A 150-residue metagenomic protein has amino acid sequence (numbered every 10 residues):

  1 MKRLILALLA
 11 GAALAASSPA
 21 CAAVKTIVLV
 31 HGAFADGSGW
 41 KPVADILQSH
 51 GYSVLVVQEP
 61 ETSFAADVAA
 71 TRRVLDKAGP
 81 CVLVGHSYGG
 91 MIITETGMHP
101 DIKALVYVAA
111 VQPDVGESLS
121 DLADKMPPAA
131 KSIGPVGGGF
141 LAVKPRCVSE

Functional and structural regions predicted by a protein language model:
M1-L8: Bacterial N-terminal signal peptides that target proteins for export
A10, S17-P19: N-terminal signal peptide c-region/cleavage motif recognized by signal peptidases
A23-G79: Active-site catalytic motif of lipid deacylating hydrolases and related acyltransferases
V30-G32, S87, A110: Glycine-rich His-Gly loop
P42, E95-T96: Active-site signature of alpha/beta-hydrolase-fold catalytic machinery across serine- and Asp/Cys-nucleophile hydrolases
V84-G89, I93: Gly/Ala-rich beta-loop-alpha elbow adjacent to hydrolase catalytic centers
M98-P145: Flexible "cap/lid" loop of the alpha/beta hydrolase fold
V148-E150: Short, intrinsically disordered, charge-balanced linker/junction segments flanking boundaries in proteins
